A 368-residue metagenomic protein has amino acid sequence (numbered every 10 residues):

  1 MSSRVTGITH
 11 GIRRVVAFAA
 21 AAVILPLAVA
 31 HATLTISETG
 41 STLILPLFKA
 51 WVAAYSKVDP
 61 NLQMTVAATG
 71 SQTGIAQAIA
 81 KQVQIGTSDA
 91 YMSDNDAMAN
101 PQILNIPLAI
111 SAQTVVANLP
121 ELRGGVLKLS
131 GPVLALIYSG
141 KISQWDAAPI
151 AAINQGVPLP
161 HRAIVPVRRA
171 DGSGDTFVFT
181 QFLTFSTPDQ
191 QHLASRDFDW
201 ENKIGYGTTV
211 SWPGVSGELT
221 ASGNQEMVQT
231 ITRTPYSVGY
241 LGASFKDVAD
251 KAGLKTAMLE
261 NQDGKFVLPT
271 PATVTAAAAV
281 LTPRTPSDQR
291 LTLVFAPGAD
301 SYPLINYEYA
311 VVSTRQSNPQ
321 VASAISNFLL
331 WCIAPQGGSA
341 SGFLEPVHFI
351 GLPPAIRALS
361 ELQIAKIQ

Functional and structural regions predicted by a protein language model:
M1-S2, P335: Short linear motifs in intrinsically disordered
S2-A19: Bacterial N-terminal signal peptides that target proteins for export
R4-I8, L25, L45, A76: A general, composition-driven signal for non-globular sequence regions
A22-H31: C-terminal segment of classical bacterial N-terminal signal peptides
H31-Q368: Flexible loop/hinge segments at secondary-structure junctions
